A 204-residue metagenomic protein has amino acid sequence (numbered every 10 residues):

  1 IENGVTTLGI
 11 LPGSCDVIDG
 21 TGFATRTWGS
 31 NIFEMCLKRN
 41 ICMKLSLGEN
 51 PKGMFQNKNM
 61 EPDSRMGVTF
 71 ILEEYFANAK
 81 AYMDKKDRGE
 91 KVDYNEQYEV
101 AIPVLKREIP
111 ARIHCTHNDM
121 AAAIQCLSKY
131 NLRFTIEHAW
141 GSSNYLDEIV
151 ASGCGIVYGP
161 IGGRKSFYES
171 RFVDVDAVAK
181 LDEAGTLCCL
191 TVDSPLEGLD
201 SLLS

Functional and structural regions predicted by a protein language model:
I1-G20: Metal-associated gating/positioning segment near the N- to mid-region
N3-T6, R107-I109, L132, A151-G155 (+1 more regions): Loop/turn elements at helix/coil->beta-strand transitions in domains of secreted/extracellular proteins
G4, A123-I124, L181, D193: Divalent metal-coordination and catalytic microenvironments
L8, M43-L45, A111-I113, F134-I136 (+2 more regions): Hydrophobic faces of well-ordered beta-strands that scaffold small-molecule active sites in alpha/beta enzyme cores
A24-Q125, K129-Y130, G162: Metal-coordinating catalytic core of metallo-dependent amide/deamination hydrolases
D93-Y94, I113-H117, E137-W140, F167-D174: A general structural motif
G141-A151: Active-site-adjacent beta->alpha loops and helix N-cap segments on the catalytic face of soluble alpha/beta enzymes
V150, G155-G163, Y168-S204: His/Asp/Glu-enriched, well-ordered alpha-helical/loop segment that forms or immediately abuts the divalent-metal
